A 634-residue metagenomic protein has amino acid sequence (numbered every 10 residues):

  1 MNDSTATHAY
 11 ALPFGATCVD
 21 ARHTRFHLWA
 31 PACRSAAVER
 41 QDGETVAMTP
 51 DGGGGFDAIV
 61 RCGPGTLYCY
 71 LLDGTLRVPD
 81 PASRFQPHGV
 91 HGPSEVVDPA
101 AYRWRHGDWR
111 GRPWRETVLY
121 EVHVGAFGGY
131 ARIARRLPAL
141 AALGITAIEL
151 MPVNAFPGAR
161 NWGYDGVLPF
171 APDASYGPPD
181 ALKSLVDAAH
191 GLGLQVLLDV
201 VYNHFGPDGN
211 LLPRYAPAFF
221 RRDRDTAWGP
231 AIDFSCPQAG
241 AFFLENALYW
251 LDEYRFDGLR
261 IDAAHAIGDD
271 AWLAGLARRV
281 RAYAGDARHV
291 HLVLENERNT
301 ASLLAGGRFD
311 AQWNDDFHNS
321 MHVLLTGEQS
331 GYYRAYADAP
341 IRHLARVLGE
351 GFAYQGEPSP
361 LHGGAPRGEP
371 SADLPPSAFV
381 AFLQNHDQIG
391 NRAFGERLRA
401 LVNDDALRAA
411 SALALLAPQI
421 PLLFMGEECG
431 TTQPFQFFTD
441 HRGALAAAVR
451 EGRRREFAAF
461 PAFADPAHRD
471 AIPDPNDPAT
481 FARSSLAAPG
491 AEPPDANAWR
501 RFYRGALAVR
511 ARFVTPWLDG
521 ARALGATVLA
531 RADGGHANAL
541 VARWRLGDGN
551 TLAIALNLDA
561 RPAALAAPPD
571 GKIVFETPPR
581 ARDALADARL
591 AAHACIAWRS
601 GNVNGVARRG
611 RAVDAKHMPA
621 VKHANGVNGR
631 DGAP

Functional and structural regions predicted by a protein language model:
M1-R25, T45-E121, G128, R132 (+1 more regions): The feature marks proteins involved in alpha-glucan
Y10-L12, E350, Y354-P366, L423-F424 (+2 more regions): Glycan-recognition and catalytic regions of carbohydrate-active enzymes
F26-L28, T551-N557: Short, well-ordered beta-strand segments enriched in hydrophobic/aromatic residues
W29-S35, G63, D559-A560, P568-P569: Short proline/glycine-enriched turn/loop motifs at strand-loop junctions of beta-rich domains
A30, P64-L67, A584-R609: C-terminal beta-strand-rich structural cap/linker in extracellular carbohydrate-active enzymes
V90, A277-D465: Conserved alpha/beta catalytic core and glycan-binding cleft of carbohydrate-active enzymes
G107-W114, H123-G128, A134-L294, A301-L303 (+1 more regions): Substrate-binding/active-site clefts of carbohydrate-active enzymes
N604-A607, D614-D631: Asparagine/serine/threonine-enriched low-complexity, disordered tracts, especially those forming N-linked glycosylation
